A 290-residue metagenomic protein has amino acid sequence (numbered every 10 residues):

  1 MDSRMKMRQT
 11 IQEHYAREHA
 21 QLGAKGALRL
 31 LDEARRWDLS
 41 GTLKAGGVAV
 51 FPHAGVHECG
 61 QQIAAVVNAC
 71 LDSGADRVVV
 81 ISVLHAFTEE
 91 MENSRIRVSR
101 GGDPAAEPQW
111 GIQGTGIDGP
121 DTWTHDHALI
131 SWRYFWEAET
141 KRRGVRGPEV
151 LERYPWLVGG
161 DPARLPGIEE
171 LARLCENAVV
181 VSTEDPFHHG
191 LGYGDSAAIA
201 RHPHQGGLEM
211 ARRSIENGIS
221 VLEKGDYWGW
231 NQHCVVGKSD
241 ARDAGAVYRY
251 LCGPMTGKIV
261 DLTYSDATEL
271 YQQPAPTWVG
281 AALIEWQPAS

Functional and structural regions predicted by a protein language model:
D2-T256, T263-E269, Q287: Active-site histidine-anchored catalytic micro-motif
E269-S290: Short, basic/aromatic-enriched C-terminal tail that caps enzymatic domains
